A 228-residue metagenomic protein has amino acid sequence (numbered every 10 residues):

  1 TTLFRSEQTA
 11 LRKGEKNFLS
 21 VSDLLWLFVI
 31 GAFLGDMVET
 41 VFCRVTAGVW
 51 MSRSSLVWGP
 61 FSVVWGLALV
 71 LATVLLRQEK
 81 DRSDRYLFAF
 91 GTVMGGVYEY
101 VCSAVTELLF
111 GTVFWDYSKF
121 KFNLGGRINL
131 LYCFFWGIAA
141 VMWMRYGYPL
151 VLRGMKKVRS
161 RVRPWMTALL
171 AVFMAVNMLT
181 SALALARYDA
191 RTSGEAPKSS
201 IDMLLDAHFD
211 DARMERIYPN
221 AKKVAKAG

Functional and structural regions predicted by a protein language model:
T1-L3: Short, small-residue-biased leader/transition segments that mark boundaries at the very start of proteins
E7-L19: Cytosolic juxtamembrane amphipathic/interface segments immediately preceding and feeding into a transmembrane helix
D36, T40-C43, G96-L109: Transmembrane alpha-helix/helix-exit interface in multi-pass inner-membrane proteins
A47-T73, E79-R85, T92, T106-R145 (+1 more regions): Functional transmembrane or membrane-interface alpha-helices that line membrane-embedded catalytic, ligand-binding
F90-Y100, V172: Hydrophobic alpha-helical membrane-insertion segments
I138-T167: Cytosolic-side transmembrane helix boundary signature
S160-A184: Internal/C-terminal transmembrane anchor helices
A186-G228: Membrane-interface segments at or immediately adjacent to transmembrane helices that form the boundary between
